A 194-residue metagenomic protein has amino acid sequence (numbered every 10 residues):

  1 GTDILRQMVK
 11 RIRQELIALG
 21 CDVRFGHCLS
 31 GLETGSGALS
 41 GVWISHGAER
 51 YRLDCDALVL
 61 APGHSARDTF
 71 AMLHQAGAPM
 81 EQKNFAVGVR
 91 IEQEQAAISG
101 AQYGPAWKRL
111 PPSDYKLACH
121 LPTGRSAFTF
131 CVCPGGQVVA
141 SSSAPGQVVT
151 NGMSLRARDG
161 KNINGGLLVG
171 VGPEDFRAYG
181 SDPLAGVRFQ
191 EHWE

Functional and structural regions predicted by a protein language model:
G1-E194: Residues forming the flavin
